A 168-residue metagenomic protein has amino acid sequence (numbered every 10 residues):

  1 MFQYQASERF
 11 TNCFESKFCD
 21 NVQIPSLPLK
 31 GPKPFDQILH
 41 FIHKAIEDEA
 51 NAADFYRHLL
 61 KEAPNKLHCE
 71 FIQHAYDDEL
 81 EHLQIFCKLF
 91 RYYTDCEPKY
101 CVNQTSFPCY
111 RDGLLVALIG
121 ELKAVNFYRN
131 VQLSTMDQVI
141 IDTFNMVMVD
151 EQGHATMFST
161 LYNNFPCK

Functional and structural regions predicted by a protein language model:
M1-K168: Non-heme di-metal
